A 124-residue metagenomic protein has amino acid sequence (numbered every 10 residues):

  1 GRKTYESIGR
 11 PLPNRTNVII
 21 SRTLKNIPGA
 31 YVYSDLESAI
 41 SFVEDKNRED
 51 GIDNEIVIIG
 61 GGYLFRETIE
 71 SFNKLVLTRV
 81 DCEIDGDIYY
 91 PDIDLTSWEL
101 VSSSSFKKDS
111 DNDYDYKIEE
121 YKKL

Functional and structural regions predicted by a protein language model:
R2-L124: Enzymes that bind and transform nitrogen-containing heteroaromatic metabolites
